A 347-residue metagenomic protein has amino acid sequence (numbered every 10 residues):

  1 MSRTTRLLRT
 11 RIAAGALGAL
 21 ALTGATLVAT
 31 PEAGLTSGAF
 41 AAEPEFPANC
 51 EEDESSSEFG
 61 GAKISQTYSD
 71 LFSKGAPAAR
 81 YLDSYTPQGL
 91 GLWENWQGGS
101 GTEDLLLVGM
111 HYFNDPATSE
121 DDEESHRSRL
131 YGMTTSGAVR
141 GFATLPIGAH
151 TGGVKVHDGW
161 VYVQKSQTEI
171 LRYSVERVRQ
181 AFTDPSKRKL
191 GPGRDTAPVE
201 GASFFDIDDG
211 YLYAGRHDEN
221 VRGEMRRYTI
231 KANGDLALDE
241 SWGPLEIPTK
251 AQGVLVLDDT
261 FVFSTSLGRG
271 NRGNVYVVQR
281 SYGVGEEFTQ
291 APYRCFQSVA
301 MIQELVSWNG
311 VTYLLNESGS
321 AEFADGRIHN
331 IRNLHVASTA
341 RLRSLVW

Functional and structural regions predicted by a protein language model:
M1-A39: Secretory targeting and sorting signals
Y68-Y81, V139-T144, K189-A197, A237-L245 (+1 more regions): A short beta-strand motif characteristic of beta-propeller blades
L71-S119: Beta-strand-rich domains and repeat architectures in extracellular enzymes and scaffolds, especially beta-propellers
L82-N95, G148-V156, D195-D208, I247-V256 (+1 more regions): Repeated scaffold domains used in trafficking and secretory/extracellular systems, primarily beta-propellers
G91-N95, W242-T289, R294-F296, M301-Q303: Loop/turn-rich, solvent-exposed surfaces of beta-rich toroidal or solenoidal domains
T102-L105, D158-W160, D209-Y211, D258-T260 (+1 more regions): Short coil/turn segments that connect the beta-strands within blades of beta-propeller domains
P116-L130, T168-R177, N220-T229, R269-S281 (+1 more regions): Structural motif
S125-D158: Blade-loop segments of beta-propeller domains
